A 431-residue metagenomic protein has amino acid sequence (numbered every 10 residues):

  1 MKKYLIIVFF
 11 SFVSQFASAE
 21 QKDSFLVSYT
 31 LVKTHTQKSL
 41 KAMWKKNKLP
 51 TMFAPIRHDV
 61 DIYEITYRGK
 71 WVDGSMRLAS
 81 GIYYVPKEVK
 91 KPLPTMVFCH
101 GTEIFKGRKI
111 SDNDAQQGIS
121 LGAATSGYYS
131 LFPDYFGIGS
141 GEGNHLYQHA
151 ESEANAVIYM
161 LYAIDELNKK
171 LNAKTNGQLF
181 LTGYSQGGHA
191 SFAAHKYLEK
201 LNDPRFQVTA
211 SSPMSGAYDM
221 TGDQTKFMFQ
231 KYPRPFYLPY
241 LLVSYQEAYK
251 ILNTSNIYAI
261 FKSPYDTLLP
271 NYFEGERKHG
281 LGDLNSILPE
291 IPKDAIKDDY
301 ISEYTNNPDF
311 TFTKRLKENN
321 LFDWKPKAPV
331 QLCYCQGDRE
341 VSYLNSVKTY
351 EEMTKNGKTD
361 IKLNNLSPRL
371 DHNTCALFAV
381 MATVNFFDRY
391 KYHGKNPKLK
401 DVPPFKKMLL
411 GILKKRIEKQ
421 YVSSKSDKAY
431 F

Functional and structural regions predicted by a protein language model:
E20-K90: Catalytic-loop region of hydrolases
V72-S80, Y84-A123, S140: Short, surface-exposed "cap/lid" segments of acyl-processing enzymes
V85-P92, Y162-T182, L201-F206: Gly/Ser-rich "nucleophile elbow"/oxyanion-hole loop immediately N-terminal to the catalytic nucleophile in hydrolases
Y147-K169: Alpha/beta-hydrolase active-site loop
A194, A328-P329, S342-M353: Short alpha-helix in the alpha/beta-hydrolase fold that links the catalytic acid
M214-D323: Accessory cap/linker subdomain of secreted extracellular hydrolases
T225, Y304-R315, N319, E340 (+2 more regions): C-terminal catalytic histidine-bearing segment of alpha/beta-hydrolase fold enzymes
Q331-D338: Short beta-strand/loop motif that positions the catalytic acidic residue of the alpha/beta-hydrolase fold
